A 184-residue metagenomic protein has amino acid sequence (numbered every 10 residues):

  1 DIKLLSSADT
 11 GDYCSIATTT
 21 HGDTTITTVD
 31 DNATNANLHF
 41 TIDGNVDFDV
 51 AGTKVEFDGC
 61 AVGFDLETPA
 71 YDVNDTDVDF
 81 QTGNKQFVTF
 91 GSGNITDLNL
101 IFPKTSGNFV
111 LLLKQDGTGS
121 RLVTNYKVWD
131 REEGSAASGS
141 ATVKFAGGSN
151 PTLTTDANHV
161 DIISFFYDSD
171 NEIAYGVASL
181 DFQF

Functional and structural regions predicted by a protein language model:
D1-G83: Intrinsic low-complexity, repeat-rich intrinsically disordered segments enriched in small/flexible residues
I2, I16, I26, I42 (+5 more regions): Weak global preference for isoleucine
G22, T105-G107, D161: Residues that flank catalytic or metal-binding motifs in active/ligand-binding sites
N45, G93-I95, N150-P151: Short beta-turn/strand-loop junction motif enriched in small, turn-promoting residues
K54-K144, Y167-F184: Exposed extracellular interaction/assembly regions and N-terminal maturation sites
A146-G148: Strand-loop-strand
T152-A157: Short proline/glycine- and polar residue-rich coil/turn motifs
H159-Y167: Extracellular disulfide-bonded cysteine-rich modules/repeats
